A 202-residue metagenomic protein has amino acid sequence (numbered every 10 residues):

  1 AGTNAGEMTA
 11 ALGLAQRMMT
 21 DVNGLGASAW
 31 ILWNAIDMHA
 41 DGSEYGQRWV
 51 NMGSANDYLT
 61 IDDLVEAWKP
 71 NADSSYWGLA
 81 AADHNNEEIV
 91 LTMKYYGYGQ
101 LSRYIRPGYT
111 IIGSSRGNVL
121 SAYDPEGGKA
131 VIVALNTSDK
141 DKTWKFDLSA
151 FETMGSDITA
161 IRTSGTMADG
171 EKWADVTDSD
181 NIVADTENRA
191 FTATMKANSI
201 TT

Functional and structural regions predicted by a protein language model:
A1-T202: Substrate-binding and catalytic surfaces of secreted/luminal carbohydrate-active proteins
